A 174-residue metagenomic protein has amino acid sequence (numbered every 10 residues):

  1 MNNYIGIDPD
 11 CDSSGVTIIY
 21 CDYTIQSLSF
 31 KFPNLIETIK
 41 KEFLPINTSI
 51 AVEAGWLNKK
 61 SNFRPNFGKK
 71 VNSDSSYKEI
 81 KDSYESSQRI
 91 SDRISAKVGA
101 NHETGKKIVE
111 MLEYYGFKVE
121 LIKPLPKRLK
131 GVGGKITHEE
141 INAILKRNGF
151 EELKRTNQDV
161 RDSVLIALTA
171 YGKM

Functional and structural regions predicted by a protein language model:
M1-M174: Phosphate- and other anionic-substrate recognition elements at nucleic-acid/protein interfaces
